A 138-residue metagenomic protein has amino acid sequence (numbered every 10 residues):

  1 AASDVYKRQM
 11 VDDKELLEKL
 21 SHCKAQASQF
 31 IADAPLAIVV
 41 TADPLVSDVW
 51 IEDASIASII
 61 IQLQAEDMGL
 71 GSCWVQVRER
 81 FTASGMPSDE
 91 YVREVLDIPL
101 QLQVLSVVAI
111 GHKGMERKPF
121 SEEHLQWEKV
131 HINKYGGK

Functional and structural regions predicted by a protein language model:
A1-Y6: Short, small-residue-biased leader/transition segments that mark boundaries at the very start of proteins
D12-Q26: Glycine-rich loop at the start of a catalytic domain that most often binds anionic cofactors/ligands
D13-L17, P44-V46, G114: Short, charged/polar surface micro-motifs in flexible loops or helix N-caps
A27-A32: Active-site cofactor/substrate anionic-group-binding motifs, chiefly glycine- and Lys/Arg-rich phosphate-binding loops
V39-T41, Q76, V107-G111: Short beta-strand segments
V46-V92: Small-aliphatic-rich amphipathic alpha-helix that forms the alpha element of a beta-alpha
D89-Q101: Short, electropositive alpha-helical surface patch
I98-K138: C-terminal helix-cap and adjacent tail motif
